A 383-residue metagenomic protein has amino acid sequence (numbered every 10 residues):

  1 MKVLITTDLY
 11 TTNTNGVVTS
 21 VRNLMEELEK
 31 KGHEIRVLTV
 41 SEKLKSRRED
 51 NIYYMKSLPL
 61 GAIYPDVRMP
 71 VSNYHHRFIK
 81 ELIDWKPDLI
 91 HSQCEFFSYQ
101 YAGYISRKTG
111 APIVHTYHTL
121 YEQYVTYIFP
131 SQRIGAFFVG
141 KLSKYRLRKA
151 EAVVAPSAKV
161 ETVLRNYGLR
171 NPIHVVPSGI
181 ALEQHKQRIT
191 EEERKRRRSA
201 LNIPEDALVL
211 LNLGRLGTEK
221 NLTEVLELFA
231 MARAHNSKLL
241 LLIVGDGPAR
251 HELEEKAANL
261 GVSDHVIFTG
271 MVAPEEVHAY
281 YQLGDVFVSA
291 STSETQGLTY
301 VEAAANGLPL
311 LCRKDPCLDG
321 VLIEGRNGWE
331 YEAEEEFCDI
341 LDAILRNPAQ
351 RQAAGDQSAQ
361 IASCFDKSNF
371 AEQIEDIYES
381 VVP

Functional and structural regions predicted by a protein language model:
M1-K56, E375: N-terminal subdomain of nucleotide-sugar transferases
T19, L208-M231, L241, P248-E254: A conserved mid-protein helix/loop that constitutes part of the nucleotide-sugar donor-binding site
T39, Y53-K56, A136, G140-E192: Donor nucleotide-sugar binding/catalytic pocket of nucleotide-sugar-dependent glycosyltransferases
L147, M271-V272, A279-G284: Short alpha-helical donor nucleotide-sugar binding micro-motif in glycosyltransferases
E252-V272: Nucleotide-activated donor-binding/catalytic signature segment of Leloir-type glycosyltransferases, i.e., the conserved
T292: Aromatic "clamp/platform" in nucleotide-sugar-dependent glycosyltransferases that forms part of the donor/acceptor
P309-C312: Short hydrophobic beta-strand element within catalytic cores of glycosyltransferases and related nucleotide-activated
I323-E335, A343-P348: Conserved acidic donor-binding segment of nucleotide-sugar-dependent glycosyltransferases
